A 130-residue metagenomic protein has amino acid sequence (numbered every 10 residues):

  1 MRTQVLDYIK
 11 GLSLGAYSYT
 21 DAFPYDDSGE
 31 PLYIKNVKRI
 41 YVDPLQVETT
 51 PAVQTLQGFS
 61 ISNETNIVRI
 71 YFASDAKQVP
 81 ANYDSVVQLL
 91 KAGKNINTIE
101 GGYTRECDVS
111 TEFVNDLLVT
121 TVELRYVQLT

Functional and structural regions predicted by a protein language model:
M1-G11, Q46-N63, N97-T130: Short, charged interaction patches at domain edges and termini
M1-L56, Q78-D84, Q88, N97: Small/polar-rich, solvent-exposed N-terminal microdomains that initiate assembly or binding
A16, N66-I70, V86, L124: Generic low-polarity alpha-helical segments
R39-D43, R69-Y71, E123: Ordered hydrophobic segments in well-structured contexts
I61-K77: Short glycine-rich, basic-tinged beta-strand/loop micro-motifs
A76-Y83, Y103-V109: Low-complexity, flexible helical/coil segments
